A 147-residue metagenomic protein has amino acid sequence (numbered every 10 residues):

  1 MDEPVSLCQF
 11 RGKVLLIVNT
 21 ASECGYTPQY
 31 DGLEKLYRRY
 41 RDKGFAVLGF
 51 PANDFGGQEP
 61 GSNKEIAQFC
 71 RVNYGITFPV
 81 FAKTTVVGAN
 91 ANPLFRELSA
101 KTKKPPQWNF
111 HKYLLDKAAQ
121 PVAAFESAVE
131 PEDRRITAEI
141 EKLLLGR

Functional and structural regions predicted by a protein language model:
M1-C8, P28, P93: N-terminal "domain-start" segment that seeds a small globular fold
C8-L15, S22-E23, T27-N53, C70-Y74: Conserved helix-turn-beta segment immediately C-terminal to the redox Cys motif in thioredoxin-like folds
V18, F81-A82, F125-E126: Residue-level detector of conserved, well-ordered beta-strand and adjacent loop positions that form binding/recognition
T27, G88-A89, E130: Soluble non-cytosolic domains of exported or imported proteins
G32-K35, G61, E65, N90-P93 (+1 more regions): Extracytoplasmic/secreted proteins, especially bacterial periplasmic and envelope-associated proteins
G44-S62, T77-G88: Thiol-based oxidoreductase modules, predominantly thioredoxin-like and allied folds used for disulfide exchange
K64-N109: Short, internal strand/loop/helix patches that form the active-site neighborhood or redox-interaction surface
P93-R147: Thiol-/selenol-based redox modules, centered on thioredoxin-like and closely related oxidoreductase domains
